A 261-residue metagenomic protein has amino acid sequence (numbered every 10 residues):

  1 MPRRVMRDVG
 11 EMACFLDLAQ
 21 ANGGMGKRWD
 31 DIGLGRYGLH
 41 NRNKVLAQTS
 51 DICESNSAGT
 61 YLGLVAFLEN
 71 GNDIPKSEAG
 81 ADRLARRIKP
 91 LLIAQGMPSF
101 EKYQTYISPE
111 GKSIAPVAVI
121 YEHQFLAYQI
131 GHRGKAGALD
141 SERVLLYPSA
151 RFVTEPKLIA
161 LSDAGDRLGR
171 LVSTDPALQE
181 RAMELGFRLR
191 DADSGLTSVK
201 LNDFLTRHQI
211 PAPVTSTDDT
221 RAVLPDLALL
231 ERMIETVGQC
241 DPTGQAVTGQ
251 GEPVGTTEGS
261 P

Functional and structural regions predicted by a protein language model:
M1, L46-T49, P116-I120, L146-Y147 (+1 more regions): Structural recognition of the beta-strand scaffold that forms the well-ordered cores of secreted hydrolase catalytic
M1-E54: A conserved helix-loop-strand patch within extracytoplasmic ligand-binding domains of the periplasmic binding
R3-V5, I52, E122-Q124, D163 (+1 more regions): Solvent-exposed coil/turn segments that connect beta secondary-structure elements in extracytoplasmic/periplasmic
D8-E11, A21, M25-R28, S57-Y61 (+8 more regions): Stable alpha-helical elements in mature extracytoplasmic
V45, G63, T154-L158: Small-molecule pocket liners
T60-V144: Ligand-binding pocket segment of bilobal, Venus flytrap-like solute-binding proteins
H123-L126, I130-R170, P176-E180: Active-site/pore-lining binding-face segments in mid-to-C-terminal subdomains
L161-P261: Extracellular/periplasmic juxtamembrane helices and adjacent flexible linkers that interface with membrane partners
